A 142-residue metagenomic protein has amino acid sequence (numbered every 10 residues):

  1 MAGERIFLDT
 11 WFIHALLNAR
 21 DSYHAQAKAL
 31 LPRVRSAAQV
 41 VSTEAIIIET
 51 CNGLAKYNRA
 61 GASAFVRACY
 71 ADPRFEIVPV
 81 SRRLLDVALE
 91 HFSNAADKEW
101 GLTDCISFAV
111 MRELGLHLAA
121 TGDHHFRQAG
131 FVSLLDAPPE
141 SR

Functional and structural regions predicted by a protein language model:
M1-R5, F108, L114-R142: Acidic, PIN/NYN-like endoribonuclease modules and their adjacent C-terminal/linker elements
M1-S42, A55-V66, E140-R142: Short, well-structured N-terminal submotif of metal-dependent ribonuclease cores
E44-I46, D104, D123-H124: Short secondary-structure boundary segments
I47, A62-V66, L85: A general structural signal for well-ordered alpha-helical segments in protein cores
C69-S81, L89, A95-D97, F126-R142: Short acidic, glycine/proline-enriched helix-loop-strand junctions
F75-L118: Active-site neighborhoods of divalent-metal-dependent phosphate/nucleic-acid chemistry enzymes
